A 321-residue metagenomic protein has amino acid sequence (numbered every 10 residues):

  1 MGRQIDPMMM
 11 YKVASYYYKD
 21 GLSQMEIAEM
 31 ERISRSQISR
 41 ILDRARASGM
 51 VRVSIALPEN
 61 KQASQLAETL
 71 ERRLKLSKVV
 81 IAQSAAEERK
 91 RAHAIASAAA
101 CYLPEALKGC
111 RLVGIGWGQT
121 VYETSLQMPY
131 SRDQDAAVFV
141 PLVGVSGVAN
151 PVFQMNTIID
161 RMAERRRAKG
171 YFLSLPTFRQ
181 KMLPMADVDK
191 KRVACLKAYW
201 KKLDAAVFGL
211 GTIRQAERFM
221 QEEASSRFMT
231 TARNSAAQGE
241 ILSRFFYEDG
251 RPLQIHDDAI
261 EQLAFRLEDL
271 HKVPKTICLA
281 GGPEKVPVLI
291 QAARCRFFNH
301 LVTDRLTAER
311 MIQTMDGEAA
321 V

Functional and structural regions predicted by a protein language model:
G2-A14, K19-R32, Q37-D43, G49-A56 (+1 more regions): Conserved phosphate- and dinucleotide-binding cores of soluble alpha/beta proteins, encompassing both enzyme active
R3, I41-C110, S125-D135, G147-V152: HTH-adjacent hinge/linker in prokaryotic transcriptional regulators
E31-R32, R111-W117: A short, small-residue-rich loop immediately preceding and capping a beta-strand
V80, V140, Y171: General small-molecule cofactor/ligand-binding pocket signal
Q83, I115-T120, G281: Glycine-rich beta-strand-to-loop/alpha-helix junction loops that act as flexible
C110-R111, D135-A137, Q180, P274: Nucleotide donor/acceptor-binding cores
T120-R132, R218-R227: Short Gly/Thr/Asp-enriched flexible loops that form oxyanion-binding sites at enzyme active sites
V138-S146: Catalytic or ion-translocation cores adjacent to nucleophile or general acid/base/metal-coordination motifs in diverse
